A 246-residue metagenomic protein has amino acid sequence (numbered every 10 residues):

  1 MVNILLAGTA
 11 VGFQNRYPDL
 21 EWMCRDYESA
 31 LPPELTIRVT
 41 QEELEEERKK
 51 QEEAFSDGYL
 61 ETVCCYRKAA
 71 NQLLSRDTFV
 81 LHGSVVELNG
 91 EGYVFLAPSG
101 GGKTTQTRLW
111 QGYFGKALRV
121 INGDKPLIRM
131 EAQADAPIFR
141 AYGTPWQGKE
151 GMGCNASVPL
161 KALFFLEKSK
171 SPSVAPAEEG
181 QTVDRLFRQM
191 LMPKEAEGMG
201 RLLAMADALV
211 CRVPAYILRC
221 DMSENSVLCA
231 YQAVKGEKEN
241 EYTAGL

Functional and structural regions predicted by a protein language model:
M1-S99, L109-L118, L127-L246: A noncatalytic interaction/capping subdomain that flanks phosphate/NTP-handling catalytic cores
K103: Conserved lysine of the Walker
Q106: Hydrophobic positions on the alpha1 helix immediately C-terminal to the Walker A/P-loop
